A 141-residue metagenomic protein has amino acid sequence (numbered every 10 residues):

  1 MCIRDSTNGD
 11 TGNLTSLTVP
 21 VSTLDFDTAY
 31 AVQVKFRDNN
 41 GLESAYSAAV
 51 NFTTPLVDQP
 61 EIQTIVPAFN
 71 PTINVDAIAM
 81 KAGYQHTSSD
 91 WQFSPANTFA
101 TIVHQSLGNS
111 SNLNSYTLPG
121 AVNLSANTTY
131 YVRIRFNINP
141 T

Functional and structural regions predicted by a protein language model:
R4-D25, N39, D90-S125: Recognizes extended acidic, P/S/T-rich segments that occur within or adjacent to Ig-like beta-sandwich modules
F26, N39-V57, N139-T141: Extracellular fibronectin type III
D27-A29, N127-T129: Extracellular Ig-like/FN3 beta-sandwich strand-entry sites
A29, H86-D90: Exposed beta-strand and adjacent loop surfaces of beta-rich binding modules that mediate intermolecular recognition
V32, V132-R133: Hydrophobic beta-strand segments within extracellular beta-sandwich modules
L56-T64: Proline-enriched interdomain boundary motifs that mark the N-terminal boundary and often initiate the first structured
P71-Y84: Conserved aromatic anchor
